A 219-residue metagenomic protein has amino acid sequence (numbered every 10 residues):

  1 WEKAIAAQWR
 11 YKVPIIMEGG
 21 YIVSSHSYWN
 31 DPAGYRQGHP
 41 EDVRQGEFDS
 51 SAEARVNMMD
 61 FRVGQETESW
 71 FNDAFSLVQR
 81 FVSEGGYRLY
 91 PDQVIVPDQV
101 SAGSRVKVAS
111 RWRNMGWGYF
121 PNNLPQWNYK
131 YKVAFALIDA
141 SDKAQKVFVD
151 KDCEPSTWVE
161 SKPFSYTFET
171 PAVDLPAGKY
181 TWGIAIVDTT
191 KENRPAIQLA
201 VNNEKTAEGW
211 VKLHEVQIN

Functional and structural regions predicted by a protein language model:
W1-Q65: Catalytic-core regions of glycoside hydrolase
V43-V96: Catalytic cores of secreted or luminal carbohydrate-active enzymes
Q79-N219: Extracellular/luminal regions of secreted and cell-surface proteins that mediate adhesion/ECM remodeling
